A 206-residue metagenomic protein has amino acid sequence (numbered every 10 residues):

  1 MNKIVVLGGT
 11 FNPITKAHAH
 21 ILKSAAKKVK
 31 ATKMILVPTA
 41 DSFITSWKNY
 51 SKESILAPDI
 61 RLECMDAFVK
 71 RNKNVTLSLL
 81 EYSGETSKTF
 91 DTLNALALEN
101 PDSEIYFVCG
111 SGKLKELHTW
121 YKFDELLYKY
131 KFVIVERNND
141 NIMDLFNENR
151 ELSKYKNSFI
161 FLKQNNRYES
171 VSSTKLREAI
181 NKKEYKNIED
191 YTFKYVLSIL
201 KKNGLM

Functional and structural regions predicted by a protein language model:
M1-M206: Nucleotidyltransferase catalytic core that binds NTPs
